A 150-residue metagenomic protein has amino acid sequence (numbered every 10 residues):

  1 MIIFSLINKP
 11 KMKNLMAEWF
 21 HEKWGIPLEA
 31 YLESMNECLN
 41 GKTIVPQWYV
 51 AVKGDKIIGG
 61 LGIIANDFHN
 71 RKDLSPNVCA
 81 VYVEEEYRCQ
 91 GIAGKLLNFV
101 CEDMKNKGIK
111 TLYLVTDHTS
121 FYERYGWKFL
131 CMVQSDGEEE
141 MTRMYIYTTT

Functional and structural regions predicted by a protein language model:
M1-M16: A short beta-loop-alpha structural element at the N-terminal edge of CoA-dependent acyl/N-acetyltransferase catalytic
P10, A17-A30: Helix-loop element at the rim of GNAT/NAT acetyltransferase active sites that forms part of the acceptor-substrate
G25-V52: Active-site rim helix/loop that mediates acceptor-substrate recognition in acyltransferases
P46, E139-M144: Short hydrophobic/aromatic beta-strand or adjacent loop that forms the aromatic wall/cage of a ligand/substrate-binding
V50, K56-N66, N77, Y82: Conserved beta-strand in the GNAT
R71, E84-K95, K107, R124: Conserved glycine-rich acetyl-CoA-binding loop
A80-V83, C89-E102, L114: Conserved acetyl-CoA-binding loop-helix of GNAT-fold acetyltransferases
N106-K110, T116-M141: Conserved active-site alpha-helix within GNAT-family acetyltransferase domains
